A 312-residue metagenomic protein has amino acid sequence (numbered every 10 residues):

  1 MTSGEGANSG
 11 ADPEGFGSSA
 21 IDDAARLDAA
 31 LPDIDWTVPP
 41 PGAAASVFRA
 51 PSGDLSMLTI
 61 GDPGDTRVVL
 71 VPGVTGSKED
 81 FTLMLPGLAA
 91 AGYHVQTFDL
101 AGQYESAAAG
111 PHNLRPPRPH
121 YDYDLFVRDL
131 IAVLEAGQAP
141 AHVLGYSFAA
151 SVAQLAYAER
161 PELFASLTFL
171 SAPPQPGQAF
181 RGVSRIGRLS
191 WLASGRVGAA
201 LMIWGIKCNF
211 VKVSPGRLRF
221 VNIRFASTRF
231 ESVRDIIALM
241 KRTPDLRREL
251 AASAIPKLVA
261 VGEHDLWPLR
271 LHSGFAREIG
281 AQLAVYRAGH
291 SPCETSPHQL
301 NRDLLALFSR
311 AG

Functional and structural regions predicted by a protein language model:
T2-V47, L58: An N-terminal hydrophobic leader/cap segment in hydrolases
F48, Q96-L144: Active-site loop/oxyanion-hole signature of alpha/beta-hydrolase fold enzymes
G53-H112: Conserved HGGG/HGGXW glycine-rich cap/lid loop of the alpha/beta-hydrolase fold
G145-A149, A153: Gly/Ala-rich beta-loop-alpha elbow adjacent to hydrolase catalytic centers
Q154, A158, F164-G195: Flexible "cap/lid" loop of the alpha/beta hydrolase fold
Q178-F180, R196-A252: Conserved alpha/beta-hydrolase catalytic His-Asp/Glu region
L258-E294: Conserved loop-alpha-helix segment in the C-terminal half of the alpha/beta-hydrolase fold that carries the catalytic
E294-F308: Post-His helix in hydrolase/transferase enzymes
